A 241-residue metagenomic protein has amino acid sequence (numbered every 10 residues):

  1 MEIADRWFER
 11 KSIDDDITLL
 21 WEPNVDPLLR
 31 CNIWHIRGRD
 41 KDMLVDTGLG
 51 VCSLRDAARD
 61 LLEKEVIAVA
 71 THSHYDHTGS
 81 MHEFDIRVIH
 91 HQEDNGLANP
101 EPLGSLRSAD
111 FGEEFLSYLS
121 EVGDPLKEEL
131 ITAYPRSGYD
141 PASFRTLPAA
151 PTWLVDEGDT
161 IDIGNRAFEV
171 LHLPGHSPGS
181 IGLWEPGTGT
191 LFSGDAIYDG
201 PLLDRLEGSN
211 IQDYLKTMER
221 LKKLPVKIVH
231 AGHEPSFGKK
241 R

Functional and structural regions predicted by a protein language model:
M1-D5: Basic/polar N-terminal segments that are highly enriched at the extreme N-terminus, encompassing both cleavable
W7-D60, G182-Y198: Conserved beta-strand hairpin/beta-sheet module of binuclear metal-dependent hydrolase folds, prominently
S12, L19-W21, A70, V88-I89 (+3 more regions): Structural signal for conserved beta-strand scaffold positions within catalytic alpha/beta enzyme cores
D14-W21, G138-F144, G164-R166: Short Pro/Gly-enriched beta-strand edge/turn motifs at strand-loop
C31-N32, N99-P102, R205, K240-R241: Short aromatic-enriched loop/helix-cap "lid" or pocket-rim segments at secondary-structure transitions that line
G38-D40, L62-E65, M81-R87, P186-T188 (+1 more regions): Short glycine/proline-enriched coil/turn segments at helix->beta-strand junctions
K41-L44, L49-V51, A142-T146, T152-W153 (+2 more regions): Metallo-beta-lactamase
V51-T160: Active-site HxH/HxHxD metal-binding segment of metal-dependent hydrolases
